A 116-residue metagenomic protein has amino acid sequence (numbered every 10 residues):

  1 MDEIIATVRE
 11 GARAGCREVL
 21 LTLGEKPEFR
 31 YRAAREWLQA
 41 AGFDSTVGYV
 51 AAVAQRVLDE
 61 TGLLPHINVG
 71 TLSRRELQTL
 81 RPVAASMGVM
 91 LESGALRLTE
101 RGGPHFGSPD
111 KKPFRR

Functional and structural regions predicted by a protein language model:
M1-R116: Conserved Radical SAM active-site core
